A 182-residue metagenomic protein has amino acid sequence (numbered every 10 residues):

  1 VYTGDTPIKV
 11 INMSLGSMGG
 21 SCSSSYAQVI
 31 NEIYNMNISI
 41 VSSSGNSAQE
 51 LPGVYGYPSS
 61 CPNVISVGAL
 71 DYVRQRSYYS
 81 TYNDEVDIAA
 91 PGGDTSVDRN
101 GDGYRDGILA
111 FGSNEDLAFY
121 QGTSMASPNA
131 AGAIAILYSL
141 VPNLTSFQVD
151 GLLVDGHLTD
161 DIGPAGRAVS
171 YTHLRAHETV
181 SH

Functional and structural regions predicted by a protein language model:
Y2-L15, S21-V29, M36, N63-S66 (+3 more regions): C-terminal subdomain of the subtilisin-like protease fold in secreted/lumenal serine endopeptidases
N12-S14, V41-G45: Active-site neighborhood of phospho(di)ester-bond hydrolases with catalytic His/Asp-centered motifs
G16, N46, A69-Y72, H157: Flexible loop residues that form catalytic and substrate-binding hotspots at small-molecule/glycan-binding clefts
G19-G20, V97: Short glycine-rich, flexible loops that bind phosphorylated cofactors or substrates
A27-N31, Y55-P58: Short amphipathic alpha-helical segments and helix-helix/interface helices
V29, I33, S43-S44, A135 (+1 more regions): Small-residue (primarily alanine) positions within well-ordered alpha-helices, especially packing/interaction faces
I38, G56-S139, N143: Extracellular S/T/G-rich loop segment that most often corresponds to the catalytic His/Ser-adjacent loop
S47-P52: Active-site environment of divalent metal-dependent phosphoester hydrolases
